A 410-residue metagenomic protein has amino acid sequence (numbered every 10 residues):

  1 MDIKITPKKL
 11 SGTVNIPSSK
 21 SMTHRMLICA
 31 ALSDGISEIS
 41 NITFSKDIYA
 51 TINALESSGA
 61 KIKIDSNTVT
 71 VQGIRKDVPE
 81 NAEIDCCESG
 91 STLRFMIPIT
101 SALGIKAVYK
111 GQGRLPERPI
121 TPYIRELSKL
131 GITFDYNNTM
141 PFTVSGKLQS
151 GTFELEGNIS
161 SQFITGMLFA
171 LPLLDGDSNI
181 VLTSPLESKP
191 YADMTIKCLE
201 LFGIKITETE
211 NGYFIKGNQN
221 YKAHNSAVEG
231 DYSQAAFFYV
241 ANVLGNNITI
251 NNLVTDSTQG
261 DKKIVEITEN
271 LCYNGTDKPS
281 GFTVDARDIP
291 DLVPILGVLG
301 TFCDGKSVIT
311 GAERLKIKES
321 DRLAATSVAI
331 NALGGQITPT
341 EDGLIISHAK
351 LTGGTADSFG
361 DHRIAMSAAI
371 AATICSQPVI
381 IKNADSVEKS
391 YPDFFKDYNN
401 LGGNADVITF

Functional and structural regions predicted by a protein language model:
M1-F410: Short, structured segments at the rim of ligand-binding sites
